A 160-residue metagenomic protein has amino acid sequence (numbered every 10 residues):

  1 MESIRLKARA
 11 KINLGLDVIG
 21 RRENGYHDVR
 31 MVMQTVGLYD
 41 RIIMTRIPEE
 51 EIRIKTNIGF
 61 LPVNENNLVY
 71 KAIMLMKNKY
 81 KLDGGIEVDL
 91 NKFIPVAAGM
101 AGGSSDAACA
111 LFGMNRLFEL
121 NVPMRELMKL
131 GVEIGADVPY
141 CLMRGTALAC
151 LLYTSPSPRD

Functional and structural regions predicted by a protein language model:
M1-A98, R116, L120-R125: ATP-binding N-lobe of GHMP and related small-molecule kinases
V32, K129, S155: Short, flexible, glycine/charge-rich loop motifs used to bind or transfer phosphoryl groups or to couple energy/partner
V69, Y140, D160: Functionally critical, cavity-lining and gating residues within the transmembrane helices of 12-TM secondary
L82-L151: Gly/Ser-rich oxyanion-binding loop with an adjacent helix/lid that shapes the negatively charged ligand pocket
Y153-D160: Conserved small/polar residues in nucleotide/adenosyl-binding loops
